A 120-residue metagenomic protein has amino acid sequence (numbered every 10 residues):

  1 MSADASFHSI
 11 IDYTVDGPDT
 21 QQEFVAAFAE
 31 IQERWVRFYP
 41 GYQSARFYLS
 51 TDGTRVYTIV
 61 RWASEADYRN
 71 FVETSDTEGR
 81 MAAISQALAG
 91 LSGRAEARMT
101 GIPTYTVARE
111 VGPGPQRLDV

Functional and structural regions predicted by a protein language model:
M1-D4, L118-V120: Basic/polar N-terminal segments that are highly enriched at the extreme N-terminus, encompassing both cleavable
S6-T14: Active-site-flanking beta-strand signature of metal-NTP-handling nucleotidyl enzymes and homologous cyclase-like
T14-A26: Short, surface-exposed ligand-recognition loops at beta-strand->loop->(often short) alpha-helix junctions that present
E30-Q43, R61-T100, D119: An amphipathic, aromatic/His-enriched active-site/gating alpha helix that lines ligand/cofactor pockets
Y48-S50: Short beta-strand micro-motifs enriched in acidic
G53-R55: A generic structural signal for beta-strand entry/edge sites
T100-V120: Acidic/histidine-enriched, glycine/proline-rich intrinsically disordered or flexible terminal extensions
